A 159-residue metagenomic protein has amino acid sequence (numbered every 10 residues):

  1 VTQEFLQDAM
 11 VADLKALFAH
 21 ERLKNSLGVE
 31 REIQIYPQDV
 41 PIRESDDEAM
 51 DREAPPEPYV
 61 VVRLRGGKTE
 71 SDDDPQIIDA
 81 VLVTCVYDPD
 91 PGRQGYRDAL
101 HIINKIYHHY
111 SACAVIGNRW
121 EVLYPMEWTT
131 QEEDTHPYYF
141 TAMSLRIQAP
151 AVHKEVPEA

Functional and structural regions predicted by a protein language model:
V1-D72, V156-A159: Small/polar-rich, solvent-exposed N-terminal microdomains that initiate assembly or binding
Q3, Q7, G95-I103: Short, charged, low-complexity patches
R22, A99-A159: Acidic-leaning, charged glycine-interspersed low-complexity segments
E57-Y59, I77-V81, F140-S144: Broad gene-expression machinery/nucleic-acid interaction feature
R63-R65, V81-C85, S144-Q148: Residue-level recognition of well-ordered beta-strand positions that form the cores of beta-sheet-rich folds across
E70-P75, D134-H136: Short, solvent-exposed beta-strand/turn "edge" segments of beta-rich domains on protein surfaces
S71, P89-R93, V152-V156: Intrinsically disordered, low-complexity acidic/polar segments
P75-G92: Short acidic, glycine/tyrosine-flanked loop/strand segments centered on an H-E-D-like triad
